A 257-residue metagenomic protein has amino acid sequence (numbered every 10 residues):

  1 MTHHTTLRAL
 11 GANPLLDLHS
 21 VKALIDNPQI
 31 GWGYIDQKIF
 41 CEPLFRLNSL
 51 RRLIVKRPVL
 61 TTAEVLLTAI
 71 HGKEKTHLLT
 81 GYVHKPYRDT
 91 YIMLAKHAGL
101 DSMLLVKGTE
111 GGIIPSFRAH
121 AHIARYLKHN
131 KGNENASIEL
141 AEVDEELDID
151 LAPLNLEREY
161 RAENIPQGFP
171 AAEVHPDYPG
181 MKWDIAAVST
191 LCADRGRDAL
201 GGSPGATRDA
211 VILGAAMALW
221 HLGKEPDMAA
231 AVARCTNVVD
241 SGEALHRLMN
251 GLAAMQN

Functional and structural regions predicted by a protein language model:
M1-G11: Active-site-proximal loop->helix
A9-L15, S20, D26-N257: Glycine-rich anion-binding loops and their surrounding alpha/beta cores
